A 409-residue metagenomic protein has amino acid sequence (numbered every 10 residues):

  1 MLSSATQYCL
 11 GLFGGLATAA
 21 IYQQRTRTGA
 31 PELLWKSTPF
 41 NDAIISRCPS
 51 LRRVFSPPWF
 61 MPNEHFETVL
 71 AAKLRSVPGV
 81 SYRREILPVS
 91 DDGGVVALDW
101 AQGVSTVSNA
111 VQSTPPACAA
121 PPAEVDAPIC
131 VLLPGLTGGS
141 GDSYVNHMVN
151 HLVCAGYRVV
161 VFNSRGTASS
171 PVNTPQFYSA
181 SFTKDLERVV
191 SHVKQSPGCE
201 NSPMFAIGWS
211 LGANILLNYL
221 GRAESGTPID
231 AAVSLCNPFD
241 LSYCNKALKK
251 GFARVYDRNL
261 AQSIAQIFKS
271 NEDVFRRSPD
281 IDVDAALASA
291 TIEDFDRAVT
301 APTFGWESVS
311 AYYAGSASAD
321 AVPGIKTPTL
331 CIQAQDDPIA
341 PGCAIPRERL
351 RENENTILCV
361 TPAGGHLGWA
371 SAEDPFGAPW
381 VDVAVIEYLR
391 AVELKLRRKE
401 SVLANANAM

Functional and structural regions predicted by a protein language model:
C9-L10, G14-R47, Q195-F304: Alpha/beta-hydrolase-fold enzymes
M61-P122, A370-A372: N-terminal cap/lid segment of alpha/beta-hydrolase-fold proteins
A101-N173, H192, A344-I345: Short, surface-exposed "cap/lid" segments of acyl-processing enzymes
D142, R165-F205: Catalytic nucleophile-loop/oxyanion-hole region of alpha/beta-hydrolase and closely related hydrolase-like folds
A298-A321, T327: Active-site nucleophile elbow and catalytic-triad environment of alpha/beta-hydrolase enzymes
I325, C331-Q333, D337: Short beta-strand/loop motif that positions the catalytic acidic residue of the alpha/beta-hydrolase fold
P341-T356: Conserved loop-alpha-helix segment in the C-terminal half of the alpha/beta-hydrolase fold that carries the catalytic
P362-G364, G368-M409: Catalytic active-site module of serine/aspartate enzymes centered on a nucleophile-bearing elbow/loop
